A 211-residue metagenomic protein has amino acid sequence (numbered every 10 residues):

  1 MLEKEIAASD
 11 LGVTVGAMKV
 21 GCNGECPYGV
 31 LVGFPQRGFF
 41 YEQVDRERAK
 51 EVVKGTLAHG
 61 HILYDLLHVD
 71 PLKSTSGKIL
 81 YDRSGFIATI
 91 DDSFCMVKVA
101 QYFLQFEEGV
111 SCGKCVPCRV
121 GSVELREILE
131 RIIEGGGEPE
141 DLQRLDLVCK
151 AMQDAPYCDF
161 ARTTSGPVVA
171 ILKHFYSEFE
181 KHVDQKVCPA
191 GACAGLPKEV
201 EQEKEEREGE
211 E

Functional and structural regions predicted by a protein language model:
M1-D10: Short helix-loop-beta junction
L2, D45-R46: Short, acidic/turn-prone active-site loops that include or flank metal/cofactor- and phosphate-binding residues
I6, F34-Q36, E47-K50, G55-E211: Redox cofactor-anchoring modules in respiratory/redox and cofactor-processing assemblies
V13-G24: Short, conserved loop-to-beta-strand elements that form functional interface hotspots
E25-V30: A short, glycine/Asx- and small/polar-enriched loop/turn that sits immediately N-terminal to a beta-strand
